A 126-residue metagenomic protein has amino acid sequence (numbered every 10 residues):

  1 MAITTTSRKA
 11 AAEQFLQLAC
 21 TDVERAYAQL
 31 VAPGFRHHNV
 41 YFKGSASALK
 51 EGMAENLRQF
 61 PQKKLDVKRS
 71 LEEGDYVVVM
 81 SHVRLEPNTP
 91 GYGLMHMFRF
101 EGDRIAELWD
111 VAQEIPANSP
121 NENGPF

Functional and structural regions predicted by a protein language model:
M1-F126: C-terminal and inter-domain tail/linker signature
